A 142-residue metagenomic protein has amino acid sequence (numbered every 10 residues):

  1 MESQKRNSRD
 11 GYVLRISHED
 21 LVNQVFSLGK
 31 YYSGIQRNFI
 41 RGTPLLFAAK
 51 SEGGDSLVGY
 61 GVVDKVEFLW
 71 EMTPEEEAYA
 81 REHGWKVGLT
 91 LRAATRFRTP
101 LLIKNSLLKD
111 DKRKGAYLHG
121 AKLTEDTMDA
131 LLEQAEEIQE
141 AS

Functional and structural regions predicted by a protein language model:
M1-V13, E19-I40, S56-V58, L69-S142: Contiguous surface segments at macromolecular interaction interfaces
I16-E19, A48-K50: Acidic/polar N-terminal loop/beta-strand segments that form early-domain functional surfaces
R37-S51: Short coil-to-beta transition motif at edge beta-strands of beta-rich domains
S51-V62: Short coil-to-beta-strand transition motifs
